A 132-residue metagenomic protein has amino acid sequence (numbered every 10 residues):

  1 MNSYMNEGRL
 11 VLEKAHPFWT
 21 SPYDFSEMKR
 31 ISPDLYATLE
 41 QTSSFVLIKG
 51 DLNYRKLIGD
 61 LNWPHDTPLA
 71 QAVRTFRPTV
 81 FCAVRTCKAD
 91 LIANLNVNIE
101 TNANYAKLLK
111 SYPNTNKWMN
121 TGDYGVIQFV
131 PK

Functional and structural regions predicted by a protein language model:
M1-K132: C-terminal functional extensions of proteins
